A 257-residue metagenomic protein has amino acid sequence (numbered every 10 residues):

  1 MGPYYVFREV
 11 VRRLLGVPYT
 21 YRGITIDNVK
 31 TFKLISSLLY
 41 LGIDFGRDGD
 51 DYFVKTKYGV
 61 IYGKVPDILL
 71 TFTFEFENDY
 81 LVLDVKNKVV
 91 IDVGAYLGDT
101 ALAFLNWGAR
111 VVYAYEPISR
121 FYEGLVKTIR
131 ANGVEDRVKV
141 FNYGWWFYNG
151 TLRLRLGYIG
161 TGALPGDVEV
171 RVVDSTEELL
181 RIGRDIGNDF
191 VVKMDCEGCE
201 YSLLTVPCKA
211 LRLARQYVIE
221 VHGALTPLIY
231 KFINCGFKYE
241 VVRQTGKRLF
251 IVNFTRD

Functional and structural regions predicted by a protein language model:
M1-Y115, E123-G124, G133, R181-D185 (+1 more regions): S-adenosyl-L-methionine
K57-V82, Y143-I182: Glycine-rich adenosyl-binding loop in Rossmann-like folds that engage adenosine-containing cofactors
V89-T100, Y122, G160-G162, G166-I229: Active-site segment flanking the S-adenosylmethionine/decSAM binding pocket in AdoMet-dependent transferases
T100, F104, L125, I129 (+3 more regions): Hydrophobic packing residues within well-ordered alpha-helices of enzyme cores
R110-V111, R137, Q216: Residues at the starts of beta-strands that form the adenosine-phosphate
Y115-P117, G144: Conserved acidic E/D residue at the C-terminus of a beta-strand in Rossmann-like folds
N132-E135, A210-R212: Short helix-capping segments at alpha-helix termini
E135-N142: Conserved SAM-binding strand-loop segment of SAM-dependent methyltransferases
